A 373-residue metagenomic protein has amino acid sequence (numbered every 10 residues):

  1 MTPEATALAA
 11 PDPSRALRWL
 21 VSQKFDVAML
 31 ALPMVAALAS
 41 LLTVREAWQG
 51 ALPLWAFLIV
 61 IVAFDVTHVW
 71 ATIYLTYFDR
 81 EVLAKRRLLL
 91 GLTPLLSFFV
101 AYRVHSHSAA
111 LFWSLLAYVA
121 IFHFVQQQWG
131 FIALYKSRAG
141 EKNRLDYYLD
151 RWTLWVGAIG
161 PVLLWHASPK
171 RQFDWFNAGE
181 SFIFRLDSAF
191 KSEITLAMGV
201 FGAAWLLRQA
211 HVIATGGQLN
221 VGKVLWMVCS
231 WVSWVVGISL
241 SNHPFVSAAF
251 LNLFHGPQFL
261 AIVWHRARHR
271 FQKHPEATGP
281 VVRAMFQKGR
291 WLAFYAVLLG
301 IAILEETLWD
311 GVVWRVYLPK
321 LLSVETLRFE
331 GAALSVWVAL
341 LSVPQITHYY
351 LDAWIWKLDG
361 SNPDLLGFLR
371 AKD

Functional and structural regions predicted by a protein language model:
P13-L32: N-terminal membrane topogenic signal
S40-W55: Short, hydrophobic transmembrane alpha-helix segments
A56-T76, F124-W129: Central hydrophobic cores of alpha-helical transmembrane segments in multi-pass inner-membrane proteins across all
T76-R86, K136-Y147, A210-G222, R283-M285: Membrane-interface helix-boundary motifs at transmembrane edges
Y102-K191: Membrane-interface helix-loop-helix junctions at boundaries between adjacent transmembrane segments
W129-A133, L253-H274: Predominantly late transmembrane helices and immediately cytosolic-facing juxtamembrane segments
L164-S230: Loop-centered beta-sheet repeat module
K170-S188, A277-G279, T307-G331: Membrane-interfacial helical/loop segments at transmembrane boundaries in membrane proteins
